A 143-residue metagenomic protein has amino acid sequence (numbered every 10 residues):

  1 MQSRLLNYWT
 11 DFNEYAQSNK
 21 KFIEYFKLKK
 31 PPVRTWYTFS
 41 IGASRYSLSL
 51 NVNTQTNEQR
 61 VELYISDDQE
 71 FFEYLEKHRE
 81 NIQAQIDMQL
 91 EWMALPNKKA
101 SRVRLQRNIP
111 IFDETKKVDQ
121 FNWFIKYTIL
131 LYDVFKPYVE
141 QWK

Functional and structural regions predicted by a protein language model:
M1-N108: Polyanion-binding interface signature
R79-I86, I109-K143: Ampiphathic alpha-helical segments that act as solvent-exposed interaction surfaces
